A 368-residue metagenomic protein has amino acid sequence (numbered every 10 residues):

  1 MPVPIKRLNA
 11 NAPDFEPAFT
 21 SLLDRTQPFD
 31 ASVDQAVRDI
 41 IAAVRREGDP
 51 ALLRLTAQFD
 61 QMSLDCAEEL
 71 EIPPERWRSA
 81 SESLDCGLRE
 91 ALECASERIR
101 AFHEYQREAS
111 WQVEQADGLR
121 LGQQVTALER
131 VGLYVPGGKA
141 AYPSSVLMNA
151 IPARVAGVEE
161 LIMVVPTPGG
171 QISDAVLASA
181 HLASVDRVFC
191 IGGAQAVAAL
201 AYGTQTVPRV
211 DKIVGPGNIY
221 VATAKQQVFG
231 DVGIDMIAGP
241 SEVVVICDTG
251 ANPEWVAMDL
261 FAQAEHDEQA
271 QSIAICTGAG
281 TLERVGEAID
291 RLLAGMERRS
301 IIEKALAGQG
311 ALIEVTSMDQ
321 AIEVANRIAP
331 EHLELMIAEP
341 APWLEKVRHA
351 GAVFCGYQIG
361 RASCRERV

Functional and structural regions predicted by a protein language model:
M1-E129: N-terminal Rossmann-like NAD(P)+-binding subdomain of aldehyde/semialdehyde dehydrogenases
V3-N11, R187-G192, L312-S317: Short acidic-hydrophobic, aromatic-tinged amphipathic segments that line or gate anion-handling sites
V113-A178: Conserved small-residue-rich beta-alpha loop and adjacent elements that most often cradle the phosphate/pyrophosphate
S184-Q271: Conserved NAD(P)+-binding/catalytic subdomain of aldehyde/semialdehyde dehydrogenases
M236-G308, L312: A conserved active-site cap/scaffold subdomain adjacent to cofactor or substrate pockets
K346-G351: Small-residue-rich helix-loop
A362-V368: Conserved small/polar residues in nucleotide/adenosyl-binding loops
